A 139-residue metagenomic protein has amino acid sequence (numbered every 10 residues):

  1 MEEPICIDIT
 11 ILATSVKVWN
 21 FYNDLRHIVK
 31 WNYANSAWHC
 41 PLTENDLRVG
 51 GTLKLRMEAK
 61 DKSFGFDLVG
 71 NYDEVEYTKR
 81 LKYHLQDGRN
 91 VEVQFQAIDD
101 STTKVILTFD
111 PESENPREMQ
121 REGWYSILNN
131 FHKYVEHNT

Functional and structural regions predicted by a protein language model:
M1-H39: Hydrophobic ligand-binding cavity/cleft-lining segments
E2, S63, Q86-G88: Glycine-centered tight beta-turn/hairpin loop motif at sheet-sheet or coil-to-beta transitions
I7-I9, L42-T43, L68-D73, N90-A97: Hydrophobic/aromatic beta-strand elements that line small-molecule binding cavities or substrate pockets in beta-rich
T14-V16, L47-R48, D73-T78, Q94-T103: A short, structured loop/turn motif at beta-sheet edges
V18-W19, I28, L53-L55, Y72 (+3 more regions): Hydrophobic pocket/interface hotspot
C40-H84: Glycine-rich portal/gate segments that line the openings of hydrophobic small-molecule binding cavities
R80-S126, F131: Beta-strand/loop substructures that line and gate deep hydrophobic ligand-binding cavities in soluble
Y134-T139: Short, highly charged C-terminal tails/helix-capping segments
